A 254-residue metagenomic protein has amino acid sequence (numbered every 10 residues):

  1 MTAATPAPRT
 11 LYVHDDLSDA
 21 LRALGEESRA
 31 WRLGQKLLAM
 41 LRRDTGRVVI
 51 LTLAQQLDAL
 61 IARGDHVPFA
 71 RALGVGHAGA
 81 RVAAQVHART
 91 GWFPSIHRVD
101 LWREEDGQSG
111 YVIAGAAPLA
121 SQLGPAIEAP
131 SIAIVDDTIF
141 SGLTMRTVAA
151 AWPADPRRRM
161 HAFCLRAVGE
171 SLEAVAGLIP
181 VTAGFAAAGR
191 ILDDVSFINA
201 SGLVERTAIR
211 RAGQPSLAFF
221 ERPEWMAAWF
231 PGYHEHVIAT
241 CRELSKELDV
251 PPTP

Functional and structural regions predicted by a protein language model:
T2-L33, P68, A150-P254: PRPP-dependent phosphoribosyltransferase catalytic core
M40-F69: A short, well-structured juxtamembrane/interface segment
D58-R103, V250: Short glycine- and acidic-rich boundary segments immediately preceding or forming the N-terminal edge of structured
I61-A70, G124-A129, P156: Flexible, charged surface loops at secondary-structure boundaries
L73-V82, T138-R146, V168-G169: Gly/Ser/Thr-rich loops at beta-strand to alpha-helix junctions that form or flank small-molecule/cofactor-binding
A84-Q85, V148-W152: Histidine-anchored nucleotide/phosphate-binding helix
H87-I132, L143-R146: Short, glycine/charge-rich flexible loops or terminal/linker lids adjacent to PRPP-binding catalytic cores
